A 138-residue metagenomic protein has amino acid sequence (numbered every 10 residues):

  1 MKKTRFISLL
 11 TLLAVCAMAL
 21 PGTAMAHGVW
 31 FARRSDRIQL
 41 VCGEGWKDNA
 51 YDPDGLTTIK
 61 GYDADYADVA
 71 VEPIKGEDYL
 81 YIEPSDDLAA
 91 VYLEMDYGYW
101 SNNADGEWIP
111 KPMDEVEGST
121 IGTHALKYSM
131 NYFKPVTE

Functional and structural regions predicted by a protein language model:
M1-K2, V15, M25: Generic low-polarity alpha-helical segments
M1-L10: Bacterial N-terminal signal peptides that target proteins for export
L10-A19: Bacterial N-terminal signal peptides
L20-A26: Sec/Tat signal peptide C-region and signal peptidase I cleavage site
H27-E138: N-terminal soluble domains immediately following signal/targeting peptides that reside in extracytoplasmic
